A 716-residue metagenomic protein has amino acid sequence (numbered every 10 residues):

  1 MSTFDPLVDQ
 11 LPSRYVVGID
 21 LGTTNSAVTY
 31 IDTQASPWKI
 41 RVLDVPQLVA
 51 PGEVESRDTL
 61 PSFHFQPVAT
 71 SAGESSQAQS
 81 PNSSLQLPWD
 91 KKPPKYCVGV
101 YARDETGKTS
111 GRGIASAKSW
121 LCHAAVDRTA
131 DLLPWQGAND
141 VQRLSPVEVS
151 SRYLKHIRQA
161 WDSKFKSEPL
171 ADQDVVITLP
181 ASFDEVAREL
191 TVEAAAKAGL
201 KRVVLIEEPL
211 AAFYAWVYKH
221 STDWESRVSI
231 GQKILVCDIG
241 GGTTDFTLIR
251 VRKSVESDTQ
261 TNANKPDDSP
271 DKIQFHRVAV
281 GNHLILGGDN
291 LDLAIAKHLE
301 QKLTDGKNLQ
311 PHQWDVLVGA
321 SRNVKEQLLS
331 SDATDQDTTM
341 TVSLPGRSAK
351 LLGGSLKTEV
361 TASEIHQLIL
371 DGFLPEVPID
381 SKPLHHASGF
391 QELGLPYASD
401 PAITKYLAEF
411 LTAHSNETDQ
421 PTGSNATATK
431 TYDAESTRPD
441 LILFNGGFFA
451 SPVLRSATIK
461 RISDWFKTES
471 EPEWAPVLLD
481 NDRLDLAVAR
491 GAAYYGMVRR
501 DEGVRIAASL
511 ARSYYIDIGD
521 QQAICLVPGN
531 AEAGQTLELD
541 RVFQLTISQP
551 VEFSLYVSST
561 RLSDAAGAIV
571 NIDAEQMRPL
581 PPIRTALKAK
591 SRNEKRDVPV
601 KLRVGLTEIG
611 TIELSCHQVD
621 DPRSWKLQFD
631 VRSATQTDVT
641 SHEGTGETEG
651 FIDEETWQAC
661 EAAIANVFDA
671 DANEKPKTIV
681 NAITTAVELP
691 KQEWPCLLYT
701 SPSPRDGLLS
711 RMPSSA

Functional and structural regions predicted by a protein language model:
S2-R14, L205-C237, N425-D433, A487-R505: Conserved phosphate-binding catalytic cores of ATP/NTP-utilizing and phosphoryl-transfer enzymes
S2-T129, V204, A211, E256-P270 (+12 more regions): Early-domain small/polar-rich strand-loop-helix modules and first-structured segments of the mature chain
F4, K201, D271-I273, L344-E417 (+2 more regions): Acidic low-complexity intrinsically disordered segments
R41-K197, E207, L293-T338, S343 (+3 more regions): Phosphate-binding loop and its immediate beta->loop->alpha context in nucleotide/phosphate-handling enzymes
R152-E168, A215-R227, E376-D380, Q391-R438 (+1 more regions): Phosphate/ATP-binding catalytic cores across multiple sugar-kinase/actin-like superfamilies, primarily ASKHA
V175-L190, A320, P345-A349, L395-A402 (+3 more regions): Glycine-rich phosphate-binding loops at beta-strand->alpha-helix junctions
G199-A211, T458-R490: Conserved phosphate-binding/catalytic loops in two-lobed NTP-binding clefts
P704-D706, S710-S714: Positively charged, low-complexity/disordered segments
